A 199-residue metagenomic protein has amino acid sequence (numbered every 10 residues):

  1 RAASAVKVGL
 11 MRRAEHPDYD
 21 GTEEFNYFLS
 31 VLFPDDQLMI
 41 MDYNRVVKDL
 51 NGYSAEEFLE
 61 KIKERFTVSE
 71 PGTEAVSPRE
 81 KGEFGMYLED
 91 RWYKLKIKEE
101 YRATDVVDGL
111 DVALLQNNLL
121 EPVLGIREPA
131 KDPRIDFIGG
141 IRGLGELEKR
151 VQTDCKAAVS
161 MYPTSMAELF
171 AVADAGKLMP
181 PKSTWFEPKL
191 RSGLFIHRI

Functional and structural regions predicted by a protein language model:
R1-I199: Surface-exposed, charge/polar-rich loops and edge strands
